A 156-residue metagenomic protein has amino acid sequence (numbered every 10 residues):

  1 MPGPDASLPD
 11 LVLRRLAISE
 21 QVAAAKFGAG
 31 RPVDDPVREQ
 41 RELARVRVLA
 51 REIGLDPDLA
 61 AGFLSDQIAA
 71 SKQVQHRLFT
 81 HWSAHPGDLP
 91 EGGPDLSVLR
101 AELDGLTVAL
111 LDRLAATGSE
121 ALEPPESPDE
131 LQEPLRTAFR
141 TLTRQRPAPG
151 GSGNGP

Functional and structural regions predicted by a protein language model:
M1-P32: Immediate post-signal-peptide N-terminus of mature secreted/exported proteins
D5-L8, G28-P36, V48-I53, L89 (+1 more regions): Second-shell loop/turn segments in exported
S19, A50, S71, Q75 (+1 more regions): A structural signal for well-ordered alpha-helices, especially hydrophobic packing surfaces of coiled-coils
A25-G30, L78, H85, T117 (+1 more regions): Secondary-structure edge/capping motif, primarily at the C-terminal ends of alpha-helices and the immediately following
P36-V46, F63-S71: Acidic helix-start/capping segments at beta-turn-to-alpha-helix junctions
I53-W82: Mid-length scaffold segments of soluble, non-membrane domains
P90-G118: Acidic/histidine-rich alpha-helical segments that form the ligand environment of transition-metal centers
L114-P156: Glycine-rich, aromatic-bearing surface loops/beta-hairpins
